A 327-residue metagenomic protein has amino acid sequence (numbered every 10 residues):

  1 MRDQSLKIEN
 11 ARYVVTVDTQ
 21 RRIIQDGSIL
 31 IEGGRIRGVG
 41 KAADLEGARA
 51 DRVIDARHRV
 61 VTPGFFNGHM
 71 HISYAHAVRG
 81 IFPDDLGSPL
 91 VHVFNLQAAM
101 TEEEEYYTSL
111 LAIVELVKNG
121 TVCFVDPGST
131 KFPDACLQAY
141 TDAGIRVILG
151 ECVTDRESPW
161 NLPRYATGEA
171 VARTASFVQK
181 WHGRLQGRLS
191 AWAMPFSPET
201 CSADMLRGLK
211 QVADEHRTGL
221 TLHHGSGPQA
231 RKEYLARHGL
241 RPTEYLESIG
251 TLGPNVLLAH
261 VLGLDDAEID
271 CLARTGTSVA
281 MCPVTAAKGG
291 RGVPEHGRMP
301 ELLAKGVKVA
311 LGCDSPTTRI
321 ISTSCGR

Functional and structural regions predicted by a protein language model:
M1-A48, R59-V60: N-terminal metal-binding scaffold of metallo-dependent hydrolase/deaminase domains
R2-N10, E46-P89, L110, V117-K118: Replace "His-x-His-based motif
K7, G64-F66, L220-T221, V309-L311: Residue-level marker for buried hydrophobic side chains located in beta-strands that build the well-ordered beta-sheet
A11-R12, I29, G34, H58 (+9 more regions): Divalent metal-coordination and catalytic microenvironments
R79-I145, A170-Q186: Alpha-helical scaffold segments that flank or form the walls of functional sites
T121, I145, R217, G276-T277: A structural motif
C136-L262, A267: Metal-coordinating catalytic core of metallo-dependent amide/deamination hydrolases
T251-R327: Active-site-adjacent C-terminal substructures of enzyme catalytic domains
